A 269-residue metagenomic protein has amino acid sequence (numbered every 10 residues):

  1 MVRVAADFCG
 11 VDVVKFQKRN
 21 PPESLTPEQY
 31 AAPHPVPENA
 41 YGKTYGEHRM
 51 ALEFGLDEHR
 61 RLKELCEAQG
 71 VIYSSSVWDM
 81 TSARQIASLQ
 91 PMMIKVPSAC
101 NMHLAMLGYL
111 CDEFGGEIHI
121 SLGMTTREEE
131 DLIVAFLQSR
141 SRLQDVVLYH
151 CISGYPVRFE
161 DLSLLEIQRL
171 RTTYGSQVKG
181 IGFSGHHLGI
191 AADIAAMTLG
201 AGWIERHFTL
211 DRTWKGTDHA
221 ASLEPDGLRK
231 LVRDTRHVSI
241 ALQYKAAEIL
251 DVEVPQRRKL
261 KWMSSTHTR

Functional and structural regions predicted by a protein language model:
M1-R269: Catalytic cores and adjacent flexible loops of soluble metabolic enzymes that perform enolate/carbanion chemistry on
